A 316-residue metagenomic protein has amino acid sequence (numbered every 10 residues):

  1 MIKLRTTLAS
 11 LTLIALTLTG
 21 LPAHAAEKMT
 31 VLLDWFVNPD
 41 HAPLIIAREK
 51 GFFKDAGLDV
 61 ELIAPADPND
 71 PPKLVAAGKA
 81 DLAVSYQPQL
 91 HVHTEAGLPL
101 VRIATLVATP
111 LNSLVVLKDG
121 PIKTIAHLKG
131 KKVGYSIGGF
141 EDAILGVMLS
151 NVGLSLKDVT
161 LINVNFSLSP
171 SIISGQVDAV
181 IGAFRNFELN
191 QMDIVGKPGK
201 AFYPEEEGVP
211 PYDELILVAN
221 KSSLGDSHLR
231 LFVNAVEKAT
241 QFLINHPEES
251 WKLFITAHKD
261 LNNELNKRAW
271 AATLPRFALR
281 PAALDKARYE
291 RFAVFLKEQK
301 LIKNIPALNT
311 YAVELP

Functional and structural regions predicted by a protein language model:
M1-L11: Bacterial N-terminal signal peptides that target proteins for export
A9-T19: Bacterial N-terminal signal peptides
L21-A25: Sec/Tat signal peptide C-region and signal peptidase I cleavage site
K28-N165, S169-S174, D178-N186, F202 (+1 more regions): Short, glycine-/small- and polar/acidic-enriched structural segments that line small-molecule recognition paths
P88-Q89, F166-A257: Pocket-lining segment of extracytoplasmic ligand-binding domains
L106-V116, K197-K221, V233, A272-P275 (+1 more regions): Periplasmic-binding protein-like
G225-L301: Secondary-structure end/capping motifs
A293-P316: C-terminal solvent-exposed extensions
